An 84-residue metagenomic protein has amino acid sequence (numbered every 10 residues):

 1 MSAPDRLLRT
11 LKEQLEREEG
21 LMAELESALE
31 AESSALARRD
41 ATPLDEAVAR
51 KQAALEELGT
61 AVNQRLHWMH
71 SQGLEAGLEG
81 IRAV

Functional and structural regions predicted by a protein language model:
M1-V84: C-terminal-biased regions
